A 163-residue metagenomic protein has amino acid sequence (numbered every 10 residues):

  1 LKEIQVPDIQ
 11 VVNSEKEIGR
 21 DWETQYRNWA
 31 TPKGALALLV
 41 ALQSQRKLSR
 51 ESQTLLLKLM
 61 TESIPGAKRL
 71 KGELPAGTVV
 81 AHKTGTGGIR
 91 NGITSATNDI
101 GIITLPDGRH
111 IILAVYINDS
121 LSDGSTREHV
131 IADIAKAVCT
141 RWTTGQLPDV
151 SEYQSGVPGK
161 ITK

Functional and structural regions predicted by a protein language model:
L1-K47: Mid-domain, small-residue-enriched loop/turn segments at the edges of structured enzyme/sensor domains
L36-V79, T84-K163: Structured C-terminal helix/loop/strand segments within mature extracytoplasmic catalytic/sensor domains
